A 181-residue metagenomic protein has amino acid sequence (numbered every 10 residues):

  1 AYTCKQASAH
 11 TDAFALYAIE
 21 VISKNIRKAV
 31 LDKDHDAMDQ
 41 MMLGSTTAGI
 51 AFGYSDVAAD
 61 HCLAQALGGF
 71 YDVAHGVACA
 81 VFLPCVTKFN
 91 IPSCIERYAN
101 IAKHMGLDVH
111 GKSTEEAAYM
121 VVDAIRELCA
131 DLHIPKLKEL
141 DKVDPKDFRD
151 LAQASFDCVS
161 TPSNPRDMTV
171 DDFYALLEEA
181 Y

Functional and structural regions predicted by a protein language model:
A1-S55: Carboxylate- and glycine-rich phosphate/diphosphate-binding segment that chelates Mg2+/Mn2+
H10, F14, D36, A58 (+7 more regions): Alpha-helix N-cap and coil->helix boundary residues
A13, Y17, V21, Q40-L43 (+6 more regions): Amphipathic alpha-helical interaction segments
K24-N25, V30, D34, G44 (+5 more regions): NAD(P)-dependent dehydrogenase/reductase Rossmann-like domain
T46-C79, C158-P162: Glycine-rich phosphate/pyrophosphate-binding beta-alpha loops
C85-Y181: Mobile late-domain/C-terminal helix-loop "cap" segments that border catalytic sites or the cytosolic face
